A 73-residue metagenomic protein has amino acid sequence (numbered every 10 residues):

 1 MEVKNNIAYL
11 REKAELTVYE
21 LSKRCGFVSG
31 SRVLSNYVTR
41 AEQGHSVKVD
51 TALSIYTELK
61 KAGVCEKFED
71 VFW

Functional and structural regions predicted by a protein language model:
M1-L16, E20-R24: A short, Lys/Arg-rich alpha-helix, primarily the initiator
A8, S22, L34-S35, T39 (+2 more regions): Key DNA-contacting residues within the recognition helix of helix-turn-helix
K13, E42-G44, E58, A62: A general secondary-structure boundary signal
E20-G30, Y56-K60: DNA-recognition alpha helix
F27-V47: Recognition helix of helix-turn-helix/homeodomain-like DNA-binding domains that insert into the DNA major groove
V49-F68: DNA major-groove recognition helix of helix-turn-helix/homeodomain DNA-binding modules
